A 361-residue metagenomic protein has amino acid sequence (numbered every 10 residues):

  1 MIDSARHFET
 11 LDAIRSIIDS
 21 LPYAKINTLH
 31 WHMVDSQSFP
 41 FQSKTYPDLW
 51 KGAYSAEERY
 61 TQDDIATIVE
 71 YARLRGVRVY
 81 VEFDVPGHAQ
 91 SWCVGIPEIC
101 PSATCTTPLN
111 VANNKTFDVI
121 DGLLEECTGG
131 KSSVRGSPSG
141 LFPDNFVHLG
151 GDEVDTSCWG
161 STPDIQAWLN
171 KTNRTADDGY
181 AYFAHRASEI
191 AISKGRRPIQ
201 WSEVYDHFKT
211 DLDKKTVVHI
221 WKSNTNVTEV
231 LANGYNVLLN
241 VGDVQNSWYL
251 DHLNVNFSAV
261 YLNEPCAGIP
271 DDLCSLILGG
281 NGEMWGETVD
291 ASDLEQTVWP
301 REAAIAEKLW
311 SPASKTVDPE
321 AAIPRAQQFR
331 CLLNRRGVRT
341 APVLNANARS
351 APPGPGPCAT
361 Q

Functional and structural regions predicted by a protein language model:
M1-R196: Substrate-binding cleft of carbohydrate-active enzyme catalytic domains
R197-T216, I220-Q361: Flexible, acidic glycine-rich loops studded with aromatic residues
